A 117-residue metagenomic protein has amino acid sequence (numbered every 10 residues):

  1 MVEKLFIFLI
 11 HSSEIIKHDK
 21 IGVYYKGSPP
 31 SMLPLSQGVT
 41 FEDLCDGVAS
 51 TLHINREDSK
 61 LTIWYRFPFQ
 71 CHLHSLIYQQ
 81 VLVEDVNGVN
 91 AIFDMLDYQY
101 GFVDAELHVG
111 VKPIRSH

Functional and structural regions predicted by a protein language model:
M1-H117: Phospho-regulated scaffold assembly regions enriched in serine/threonine/proline and acidic residues, encompassing
